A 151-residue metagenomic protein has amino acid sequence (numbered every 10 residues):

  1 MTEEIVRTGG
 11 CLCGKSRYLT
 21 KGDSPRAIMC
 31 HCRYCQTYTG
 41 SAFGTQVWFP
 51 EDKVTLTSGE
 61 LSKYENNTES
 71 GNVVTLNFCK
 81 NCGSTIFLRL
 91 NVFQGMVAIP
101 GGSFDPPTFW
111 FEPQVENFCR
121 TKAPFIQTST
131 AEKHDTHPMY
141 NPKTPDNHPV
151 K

Functional and structural regions predicted by a protein language model:
M1-G10, K15-K151: A short Gly-Trp-Pro
